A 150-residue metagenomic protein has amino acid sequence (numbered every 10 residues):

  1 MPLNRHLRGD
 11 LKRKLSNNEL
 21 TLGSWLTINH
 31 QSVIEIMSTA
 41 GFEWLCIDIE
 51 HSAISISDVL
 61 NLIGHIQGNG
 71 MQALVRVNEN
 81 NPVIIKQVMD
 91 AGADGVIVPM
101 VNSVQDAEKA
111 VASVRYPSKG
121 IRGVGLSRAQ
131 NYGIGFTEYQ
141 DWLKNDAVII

Functional and structural regions predicted by a protein language model:
M1-G23, F136-A147: N-terminal amphipathic alpha-helix/helix-capping segment at the start of soluble metabolic enzymes
L20-L26, L45-I47, A73-V77, V96-V98 (+1 more regions): Hydrophobic faces of well-ordered beta-strands that scaffold small-molecule active sites in alpha/beta enzyme cores
S24, M37, D48, V88 (+2 more regions): Conserved, mostly hydrophobic/aromatic
L26-A40, E79-Q87: Short, acidic/polar
V33-N61: Glycine-rich, proline-tolerant flexible connector loops at the mouths of alpha/beta enzymes
A40-W44, D90-G95, R115-Y116: Glycine-enriched alpha-helix->loop->beta-strand junction motifs that scaffold or abut catalytic
I56-D90, A112-K119, W142-D146: Alpha-helix-loop-beta-strand connector modules within alpha/beta enzyme cores
V83, G95-I150: Conserved anion-binding
